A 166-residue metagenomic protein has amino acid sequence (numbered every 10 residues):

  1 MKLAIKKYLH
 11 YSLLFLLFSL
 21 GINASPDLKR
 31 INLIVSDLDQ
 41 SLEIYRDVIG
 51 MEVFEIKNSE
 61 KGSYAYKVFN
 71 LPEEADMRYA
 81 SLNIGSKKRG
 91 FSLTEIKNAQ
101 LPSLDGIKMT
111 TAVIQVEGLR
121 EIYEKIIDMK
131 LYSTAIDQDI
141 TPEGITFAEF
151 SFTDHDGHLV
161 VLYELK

Functional and structural regions predicted by a protein language model:
K2-S12: Bacterial N-terminal signal peptides that target proteins for export
Y11-S19: Bacterial N-terminal signal peptides
D27, D76, K108, T146: Exposed loop/turn and edge beta-strand positions of beta-sandwich/beta-sheet ligand-binding modules
L33, I56, V113-I114, G118-K166: Vicinal oxygen chelate
I34-K87: Core segments of cupin and vicinal oxygen chelate
E73-A75, N83-K87, D105, T141-G144 (+1 more regions): Extracellular/periplasmic catalytic domains that process cell-envelope and extracellular macromolecules
G90-M129: Surface-exposed, polar helix/loop patches in the mature regions of secreted/periplasmic/lumenal proteins that form
